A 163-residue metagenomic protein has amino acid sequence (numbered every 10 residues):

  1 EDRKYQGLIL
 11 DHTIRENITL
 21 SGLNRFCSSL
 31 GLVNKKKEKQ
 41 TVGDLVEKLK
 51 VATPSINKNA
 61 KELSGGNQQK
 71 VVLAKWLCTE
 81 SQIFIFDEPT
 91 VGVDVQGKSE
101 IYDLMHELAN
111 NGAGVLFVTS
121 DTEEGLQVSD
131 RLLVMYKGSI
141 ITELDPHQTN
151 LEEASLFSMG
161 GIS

Functional and structural regions predicted by a protein language model:
E1-S163: Glycine-rich phosphate-binding loops of nucleotide-dependent enzymes
